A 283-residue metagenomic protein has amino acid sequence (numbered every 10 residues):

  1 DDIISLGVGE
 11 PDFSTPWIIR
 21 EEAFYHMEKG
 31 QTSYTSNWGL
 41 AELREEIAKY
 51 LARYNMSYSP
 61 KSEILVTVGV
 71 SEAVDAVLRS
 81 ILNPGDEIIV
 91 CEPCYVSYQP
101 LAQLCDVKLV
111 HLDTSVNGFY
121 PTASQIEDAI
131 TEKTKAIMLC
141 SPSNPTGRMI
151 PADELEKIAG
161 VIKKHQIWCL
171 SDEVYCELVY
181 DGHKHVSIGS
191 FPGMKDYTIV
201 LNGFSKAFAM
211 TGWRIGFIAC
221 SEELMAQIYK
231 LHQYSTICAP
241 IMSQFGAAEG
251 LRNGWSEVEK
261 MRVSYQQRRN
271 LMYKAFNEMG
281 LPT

Functional and structural regions predicted by a protein language model:
D1-G69, A76, G250-N253, Q266 (+1 more regions): N-terminal small-domain helix-loop-helix segment of the aminotransferase-like
P16, Y197-T283: PLP-dependent aminotransferase class I/II
Y58-I64, P84-E87, K133, K195-T198: Short acidic capping loops at alpha-helix termini that bridge into adjacent secondary structure
S80-A102: Conserved PLP-anchoring active-site segment centered on the Schiff-base-forming lysine
Q103-L109: A short helix-loop-beta submotif of the ANL/AMP-binding
C105, K164-H165, M279: Helix C-cap/helix->beta junction micro-motif
T114-D181: Active-site phosphate-binding strand-loop segment of PLP-dependent enzymes
